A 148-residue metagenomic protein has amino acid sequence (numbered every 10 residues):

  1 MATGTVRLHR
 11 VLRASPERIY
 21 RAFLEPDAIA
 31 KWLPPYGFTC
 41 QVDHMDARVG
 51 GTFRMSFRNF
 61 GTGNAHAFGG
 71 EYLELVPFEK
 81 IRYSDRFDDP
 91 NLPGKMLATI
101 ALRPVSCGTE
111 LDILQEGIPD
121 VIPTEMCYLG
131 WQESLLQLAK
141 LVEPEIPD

Functional and structural regions predicted by a protein language model:
M1-T39: Hydrophobic ligand-binding cavity/cleft-lining segments
T3-H9, P16, C40, T52 (+4 more regions): Intrinsic-disorder/low-complexity, polar/charged segments enriched in Ser/Thr/Lys/Arg/Asp/Glu/Gln
R13, L75-P77, V105-C107: Structural motif
I19, I29, F53, Y72 (+4 more regions): Hydrophobic pocket/interface hotspot
L24, L135-E143: Short amphipathic alpha-helical signal-transduction/dimerization elements
Q41-S84: Glycine-rich portal/gate segments that line the openings of hydrophobic small-molecule binding cavities
V42, L141-D148: Short, highly charged C-terminal tails/helix-capping segments
R82-Q132: Beta-strand/loop substructures that line and gate deep hydrophobic ligand-binding cavities in soluble
